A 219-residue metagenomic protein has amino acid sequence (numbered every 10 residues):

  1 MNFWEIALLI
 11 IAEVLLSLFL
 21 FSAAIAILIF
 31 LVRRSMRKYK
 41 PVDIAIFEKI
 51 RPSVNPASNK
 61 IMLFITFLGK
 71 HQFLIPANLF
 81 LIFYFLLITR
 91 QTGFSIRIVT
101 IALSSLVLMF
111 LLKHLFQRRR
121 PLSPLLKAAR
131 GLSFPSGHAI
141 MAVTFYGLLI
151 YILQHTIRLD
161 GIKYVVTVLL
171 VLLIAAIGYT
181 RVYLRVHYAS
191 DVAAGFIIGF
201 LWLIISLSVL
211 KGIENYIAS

Functional and structural regions predicted by a protein language model:
M1-L74, L115-P121, L125-L126: N-terminal transmembrane-helix/juxtamembrane module of multi-pass inner/ER membrane proteins
L9-S17, G93-I101, V165-L169, A194: Alpha-helical transmembrane segments of integral membrane proteins
L20, A24-I25, I29, S105-M109 (+2 more regions): Alpha-helical transmembrane segments of multipass membrane proteins
I46, I65, L112, H138 (+1 more regions): Divalent metal-coordination and catalytic microenvironments
G69-L86: Hydrophobic alpha-helical transmembrane segments
F83-V107: Interfacial segments of alpha-helical transmembrane regions
A102-R118: Transmembrane alpha-helix/helix-exit interface in multi-pass inner-membrane proteins
L122-S219: Membrane-embedded catalytic cores of phosphoryl/pyrophosphoryl-handling enzymes
